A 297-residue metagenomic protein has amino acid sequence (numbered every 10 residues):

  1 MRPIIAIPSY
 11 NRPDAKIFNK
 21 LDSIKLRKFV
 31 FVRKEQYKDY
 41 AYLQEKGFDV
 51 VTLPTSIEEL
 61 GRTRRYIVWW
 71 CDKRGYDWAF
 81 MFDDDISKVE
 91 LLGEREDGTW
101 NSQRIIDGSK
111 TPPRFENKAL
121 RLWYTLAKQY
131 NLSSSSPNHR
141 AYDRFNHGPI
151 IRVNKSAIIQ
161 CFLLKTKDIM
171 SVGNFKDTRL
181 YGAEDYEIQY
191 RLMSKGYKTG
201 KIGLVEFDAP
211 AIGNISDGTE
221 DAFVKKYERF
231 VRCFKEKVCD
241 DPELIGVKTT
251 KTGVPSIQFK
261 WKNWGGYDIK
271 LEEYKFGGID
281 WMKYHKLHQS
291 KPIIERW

Functional and structural regions predicted by a protein language model:
R2-I7, L26-F31, F48-V51, Y130-S135 (+1 more regions): Hydrophobic beta-strand segments of well-ordered beta-sheets in folded domains
P3, R12-P13, L180-G182, Y186-W297: C-terminal catalytic/acceptor-binding lobe
I4-L26, E35-Y42: Short, well-formed alpha-helical segments that are part of the catalytic scaffolds of diverse glycosyltransferases
K16-N19, Y40-L43, E90-G93, F145-I151 (+2 more regions): A short acidic (Asp/Glu
D22, Q44, D72, K128 (+1 more regions): Anion (oxyanion) recognition and catalysis
V32-F82, S87-I105: Active-site-proximal specificity loops/subdomain of glycosyltransferases
W78-F82, S133-N138, T199-G203, G246: A structural signal for short, well-ordered beta-strand segments and their strand-loop junctions that often border
V89-Y186, S194: Conserved catalytic core of nucleotide-sugar-dependent glycosyltransferases
